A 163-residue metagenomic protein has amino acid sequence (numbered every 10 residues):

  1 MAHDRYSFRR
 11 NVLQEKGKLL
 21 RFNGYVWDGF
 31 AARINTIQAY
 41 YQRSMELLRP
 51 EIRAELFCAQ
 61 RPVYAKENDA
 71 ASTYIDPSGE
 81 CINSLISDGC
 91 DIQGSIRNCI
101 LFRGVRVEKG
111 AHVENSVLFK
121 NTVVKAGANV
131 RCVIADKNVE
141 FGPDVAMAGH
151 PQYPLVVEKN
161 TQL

Functional and structural regions predicted by a protein language model:
A2-L163: Left-handed beta-helix
